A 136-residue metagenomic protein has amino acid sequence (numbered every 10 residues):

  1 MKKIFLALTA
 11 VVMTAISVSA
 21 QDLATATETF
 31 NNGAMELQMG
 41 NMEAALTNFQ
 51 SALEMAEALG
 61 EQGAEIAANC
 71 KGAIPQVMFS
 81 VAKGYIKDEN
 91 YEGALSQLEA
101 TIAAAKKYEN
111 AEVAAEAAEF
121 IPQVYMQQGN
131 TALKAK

Functional and structural regions predicted by a protein language model:
K2, L6, S17-K83, K87-D88 (+1 more regions): N-terminal leader/linker segments that initiate helical-solenoid repeat arrays
V11-V12: Repetitive helical segments and hydrophobic/amphipathic motifs
A24-A26, A73-M78, G93, A117-Q127 (+1 more regions): Generic helix N-cap/helix-start motif at coil->alpha-helix transitions
A56-K71, A104-A118, A135: Flexible helix-coil transition and linker loops at the boundaries of alpha-helical arrays
I86-S96, I102, K136: Intrinsically disordered, low-complexity, charge-biased linker/tail regions
